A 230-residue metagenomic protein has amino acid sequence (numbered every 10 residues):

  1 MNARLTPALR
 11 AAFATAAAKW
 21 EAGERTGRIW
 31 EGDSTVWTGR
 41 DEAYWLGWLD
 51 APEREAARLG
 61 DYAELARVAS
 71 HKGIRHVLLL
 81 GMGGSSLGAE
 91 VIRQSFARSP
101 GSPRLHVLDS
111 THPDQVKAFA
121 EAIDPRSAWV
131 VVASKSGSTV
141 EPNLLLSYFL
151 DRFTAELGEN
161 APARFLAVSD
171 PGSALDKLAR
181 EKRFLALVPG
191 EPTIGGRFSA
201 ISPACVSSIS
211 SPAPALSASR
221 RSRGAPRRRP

Functional and structural regions predicted by a protein language model:
M1-H71: Extended, charge-enriched "interface" segments that sit outside catalytic cores
R25, E42-G47, G101-R104, R183 (+2 more regions): Generic structural motif recognizing short loop/turn segments at the entrances and edges of beta-strands
R67-A218: Glycine-rich phosphate-binding loops that contact phosphosugars or nucleotide phosphates
S219-P230: C-terminal and late-domain segments of enzyme folds
